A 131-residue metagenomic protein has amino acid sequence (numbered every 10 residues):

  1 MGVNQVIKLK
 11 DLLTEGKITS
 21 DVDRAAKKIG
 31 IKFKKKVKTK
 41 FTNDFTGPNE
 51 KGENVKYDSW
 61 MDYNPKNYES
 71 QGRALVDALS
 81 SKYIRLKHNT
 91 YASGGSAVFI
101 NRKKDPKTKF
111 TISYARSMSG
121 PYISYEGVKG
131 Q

Functional and structural regions predicted by a protein language model:
G2-I7, T19, G52, S117: Terminal leader/tail segments of proteins
V3-Q5, L9-G16, E126: Proteolytic processing junctions in secreted/extracellular precursors, especially proprotein convertase/trypsin-like
G16-D23: Cleaved targeting-peptide boundary
F41, F45-S124: Acidic, low-complexity, intrinsically disordered interaction modules
S124-Q131: C-terminal basic regulatory modules in eukaryotic proteins
